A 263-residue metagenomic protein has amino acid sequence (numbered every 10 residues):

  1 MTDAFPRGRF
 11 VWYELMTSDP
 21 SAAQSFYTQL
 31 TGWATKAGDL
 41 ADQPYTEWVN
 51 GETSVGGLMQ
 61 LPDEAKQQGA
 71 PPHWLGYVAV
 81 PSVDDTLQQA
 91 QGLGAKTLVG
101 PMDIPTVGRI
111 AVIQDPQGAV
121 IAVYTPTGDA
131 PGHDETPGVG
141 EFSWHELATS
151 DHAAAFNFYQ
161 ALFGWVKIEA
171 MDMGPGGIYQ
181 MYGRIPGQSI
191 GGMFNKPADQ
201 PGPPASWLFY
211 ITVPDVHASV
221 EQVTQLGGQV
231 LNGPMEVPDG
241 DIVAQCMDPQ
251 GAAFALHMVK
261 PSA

Functional and structural regions predicted by a protein language model:
M1-P6, L87, Q91-S143, I168-P186 (+2 more regions): Vicinal oxygen chelate
M1-S21, H73-V78, Y124-F156, L162-I168 (+2 more regions): N-terminal beta-strand motif that seeds the catalytic metal site of vicinal oxygen chelate
T2-S54, G92, G100-G108, L147-S189 (+1 more regions): Core segments of cupin and vicinal oxygen chelate
R9-S18, T46-V49, E64-Q89, R109-I113 (+3 more regions): Vicinal oxygen chelate
E14, A23, T31, A37-G38 (+9 more regions): Ligand-binding pocket scaffold of soluble enzyme catalytic domains
A23, W33-T35, T53-G56, K66 (+9 more regions): Short loop/beta submotifs within extracellular cysteine-rich repeat domains
G32, G56, G76-V78, T97 (+6 more regions): Short, low-complexity, polar/charged sequence segments that are solvent-exposed and flexible
N50, S54-P62, Q67, G76 (+3 more regions): DNA polymerase sliding clamps and clamp-related checkpoint/processivity subunits
